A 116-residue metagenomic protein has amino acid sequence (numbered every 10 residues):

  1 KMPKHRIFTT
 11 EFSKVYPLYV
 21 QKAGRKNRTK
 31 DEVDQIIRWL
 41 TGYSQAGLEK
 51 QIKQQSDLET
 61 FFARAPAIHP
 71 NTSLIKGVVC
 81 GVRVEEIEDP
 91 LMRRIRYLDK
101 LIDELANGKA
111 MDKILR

Functional and structural regions predicted by a protein language model:
M2-R116: A charge-rich, low-complexity, intrinsically flexible signal that marks solvent-exposed coils, linkers, repeats
